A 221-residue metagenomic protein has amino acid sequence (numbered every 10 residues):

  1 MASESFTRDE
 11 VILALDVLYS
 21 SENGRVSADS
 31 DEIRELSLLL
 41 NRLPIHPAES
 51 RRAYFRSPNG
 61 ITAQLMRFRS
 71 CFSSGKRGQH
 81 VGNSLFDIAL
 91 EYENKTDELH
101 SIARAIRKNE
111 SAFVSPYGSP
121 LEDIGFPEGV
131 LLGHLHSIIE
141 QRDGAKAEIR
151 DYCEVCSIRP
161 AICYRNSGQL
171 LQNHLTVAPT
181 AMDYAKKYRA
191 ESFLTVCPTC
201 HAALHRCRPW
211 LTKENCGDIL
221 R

Functional and structural regions predicted by a protein language model:
A2, H100, R107, L132-L135 (+1 more regions): Mixed-charge (Asp/Glu-Lys/Arg
E4-I33: Eukaryotic helical DNA- and histone-tail-recognition domains of regulatory proteins
S30-R51: DNA-recognition alpha helix
P47-F72: Major-groove recognition helix of helix-turn-helix-like DNA-binding domains
C71-Y117: Phospho-regulated, low-complexity intrinsically disordered regions of nuclear gene-regulatory and chromatin-associated
V114-G168, T176-E191: Short, charged surface segments at domain edges that flank catalytic/cofactor-binding sites
Y164-N173, R208-E214: Short cysteine/histidine-rich zinc-coordinating motifs and their immediately flanking basic loops
T180-P198, A202-R221: Polybasic, low-complexity binding patches
